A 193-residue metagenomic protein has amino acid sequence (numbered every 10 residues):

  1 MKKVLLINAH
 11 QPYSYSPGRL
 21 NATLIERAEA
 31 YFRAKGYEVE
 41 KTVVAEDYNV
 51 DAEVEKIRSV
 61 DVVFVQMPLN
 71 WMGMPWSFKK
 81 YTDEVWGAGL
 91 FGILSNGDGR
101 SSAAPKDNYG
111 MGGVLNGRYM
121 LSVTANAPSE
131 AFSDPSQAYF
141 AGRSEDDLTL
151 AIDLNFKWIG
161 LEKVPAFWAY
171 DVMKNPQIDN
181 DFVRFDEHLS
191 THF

Functional and structural regions predicted by a protein language model:
M1-K35: N-terminal beta1-alpha1 ligand-phosphate binding loop
K2-K3, E38, Y119, E162-V164: Residues at the starts of beta-strands that form the adenosine-phosphate
A9, V44-E46, L69: Active-site loop/turn elements of alpha/beta-hydrolase fold enzymes, especially the short glycine-/histidine-rich
H10-S14, A127-P135, Y170-V172: A short, flexible beta-alpha/helix-coil linker loop
N21, E26-E29, A138-F193: Glycine-rich phosphate/pyrophosphate-binding loop and the adjoining helix
K35-Y48, F167-Y170: A short beta-strand-loop structural module common to alpha/beta enzyme folds
E46-A52, M72, V172-P176: Acidic-and-aromatic substrate-binding clefts and catalytic sites of carbohydrate-active enzymes
D51-T149: Helix-loop-strand module that forms the ligand-binding subsite of alpha/beta enzymes
